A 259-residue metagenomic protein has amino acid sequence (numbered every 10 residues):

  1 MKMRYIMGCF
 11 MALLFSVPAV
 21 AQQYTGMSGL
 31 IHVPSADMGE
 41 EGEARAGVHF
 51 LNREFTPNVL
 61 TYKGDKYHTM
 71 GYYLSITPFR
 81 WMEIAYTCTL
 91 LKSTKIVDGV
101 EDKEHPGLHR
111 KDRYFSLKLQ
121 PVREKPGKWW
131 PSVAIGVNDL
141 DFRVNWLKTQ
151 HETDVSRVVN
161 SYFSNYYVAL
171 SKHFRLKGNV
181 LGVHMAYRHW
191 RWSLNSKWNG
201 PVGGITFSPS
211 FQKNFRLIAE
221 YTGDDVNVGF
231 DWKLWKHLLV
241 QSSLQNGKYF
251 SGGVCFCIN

Functional and structural regions predicted by a protein language model:
M1-S28: Cleavable N-terminal export/targeting peptides
A21-Y166, S171-N179, S210-F215, F230 (+2 more regions): Transmembrane beta-barrel domains of Gram-negative outer membranes and organellar outer membranes
L90, D141, H189-R191, G223 (+1 more regions): Active-site-proximal loop/turn and secondary-structure-junction residues that shape catalytic pockets, frequently
R123, N246-K248: Charged, glycine-enriched surface loops/patches that mediate electrostatic binding to polyanionic ligands
G136, G182-R188, E220: Short, conserved beta-strand edge motifs with alternating hydrophobic and charged residues
T149, W190-S193: C-terminal low-complexity, charged extensions that often adopt amphipathic alpha-helices
S193-N195, N199-L244, S251-N259: Outer membrane beta-barrel transmembrane domains
